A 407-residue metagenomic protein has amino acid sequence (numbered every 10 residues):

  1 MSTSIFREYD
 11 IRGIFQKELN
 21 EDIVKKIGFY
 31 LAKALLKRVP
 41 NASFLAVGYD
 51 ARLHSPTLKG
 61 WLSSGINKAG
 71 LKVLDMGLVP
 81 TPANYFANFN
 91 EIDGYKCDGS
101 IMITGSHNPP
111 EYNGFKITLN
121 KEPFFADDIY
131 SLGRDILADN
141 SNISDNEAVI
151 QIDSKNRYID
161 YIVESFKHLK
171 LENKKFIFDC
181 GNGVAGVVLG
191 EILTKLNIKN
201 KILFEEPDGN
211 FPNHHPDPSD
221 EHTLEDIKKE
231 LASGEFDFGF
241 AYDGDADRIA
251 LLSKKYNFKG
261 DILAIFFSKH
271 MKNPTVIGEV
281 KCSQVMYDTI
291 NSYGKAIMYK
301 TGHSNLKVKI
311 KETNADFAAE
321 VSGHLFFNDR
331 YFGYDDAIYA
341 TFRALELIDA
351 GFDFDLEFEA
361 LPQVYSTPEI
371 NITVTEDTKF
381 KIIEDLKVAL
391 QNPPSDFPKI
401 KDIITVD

Functional and structural regions predicted by a protein language model:
M1-S64, K68-A69, Q151-N173: An N-terminal, well-structured beta->alpha segment
K37, N41-Y112, E191-L251: N-terminal small/polar loop signature for handling phosphorylated ligands or for N-terminal nucleophile
N41-D50, L74, K175-F178, T275-V280 (+1 more regions): Short glycine-rich phosphate-binding loop at a beta-alpha junction
T81, S131-D160, E164, K254-V321 (+1 more regions): Proline/glycine-rich low-complexity loops and linkers
C97-P110, L231-Y256, I297, H303-D336: Glycine-rich phosphate-binding loop
P110-E111, I117-A126, R134, L171 (+1 more regions): Replace "Mg2+/Mn2+-dependent" with "divalent metal-dependent
N113-A232: Gly/Ser/Thr-enriched, mixed-charge loops and adjacent short helices that form phosphate/oxyanion-binding elements
N273-D407: Phosphate-binding and adjacent anionic-ligand microenvironments
